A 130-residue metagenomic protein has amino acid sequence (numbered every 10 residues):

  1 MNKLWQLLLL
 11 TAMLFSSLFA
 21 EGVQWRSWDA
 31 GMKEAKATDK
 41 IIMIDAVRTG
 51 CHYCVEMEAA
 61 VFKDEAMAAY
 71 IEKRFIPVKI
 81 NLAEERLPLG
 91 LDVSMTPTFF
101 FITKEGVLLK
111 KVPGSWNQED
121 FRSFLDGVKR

Functional and structural regions predicted by a protein language model:
M1-Q6: Positively charged n-region of N-terminal signal peptides that target proteins for export
L7-S17: Bacterial N-terminal signal peptides
L18-M32: N-terminal "domain-start" segment that seeds a small globular fold
G22-R26, F62-E85: Thiol-based oxidoreductase modules, predominantly thioredoxin-like and allied folds used for disulfide exchange
D29-K63: Local sequence-structure signature of Cys/Sec-based thiol-disulfide redox active-site neighborhoods
T38-I42, K73-V78, K104-V107: Loop/turn elements at helix/coil->beta-strand transitions in domains of secreted/extracellular proteins
I41, L91-F101: Structural micro-motif
T98-R130: Non-catalytic, surface beta->alpha helical segment in thiol-disulfide oxidoreductase systems
